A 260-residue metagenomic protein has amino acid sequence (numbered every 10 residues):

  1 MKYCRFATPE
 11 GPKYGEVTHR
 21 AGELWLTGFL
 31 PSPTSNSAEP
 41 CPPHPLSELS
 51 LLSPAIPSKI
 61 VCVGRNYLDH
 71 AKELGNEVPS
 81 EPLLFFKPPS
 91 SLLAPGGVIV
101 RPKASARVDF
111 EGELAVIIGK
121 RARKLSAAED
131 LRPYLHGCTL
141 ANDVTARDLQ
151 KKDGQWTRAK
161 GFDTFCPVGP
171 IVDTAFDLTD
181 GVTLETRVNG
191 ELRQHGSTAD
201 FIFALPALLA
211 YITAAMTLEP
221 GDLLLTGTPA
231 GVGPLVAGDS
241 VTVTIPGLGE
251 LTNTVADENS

Functional and structural regions predicted by a protein language model:
K2-K103: Extended, compositionally biased flexible segments
R5, E10, P40-S50, P54 (+3 more regions): Catalytic-pocket segment enriched in acidic/His residues
A94, D109-E111, E219, V236-A237: Residue-level recognition of short, solvent-exposed, well-ordered loop/turn junctions that link secondary-structure
V98-A104, R121-S126, K151-Q155, G169-T174: Glycine-rich, charged/polar anion/phosphate-binding loops that engage phosphate groups from diverse ligands
A104-V108, K160-D163: Short Gly/Pro-enriched turn/cap motifs at secondary-structure boundaries
E113-I117, T139, E185: Residues embedded in well-ordered beta-strands
R123-C138: N-terminal accessory regions of nucleic-acid-interacting proteins
